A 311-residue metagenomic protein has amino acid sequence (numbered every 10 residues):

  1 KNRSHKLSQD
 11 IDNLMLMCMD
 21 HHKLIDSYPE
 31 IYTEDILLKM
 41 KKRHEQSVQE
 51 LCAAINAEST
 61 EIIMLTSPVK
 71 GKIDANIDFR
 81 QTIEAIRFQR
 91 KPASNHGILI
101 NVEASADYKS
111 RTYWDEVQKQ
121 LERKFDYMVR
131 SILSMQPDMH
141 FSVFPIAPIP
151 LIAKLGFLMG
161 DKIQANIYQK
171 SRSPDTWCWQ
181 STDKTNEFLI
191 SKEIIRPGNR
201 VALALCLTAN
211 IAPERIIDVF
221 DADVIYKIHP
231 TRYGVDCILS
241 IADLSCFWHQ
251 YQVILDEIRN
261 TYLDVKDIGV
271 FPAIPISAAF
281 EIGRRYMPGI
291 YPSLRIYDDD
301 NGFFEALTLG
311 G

Functional and structural regions predicted by a protein language model:
K1-M15, I25-M40: Histidine-centered nuclease catalytic patch
M17-H21: Short cysteine clusters
Y28-A106, M139, P150-A202, D300-G311: Defense-system signaling and execution modules centered on TIR/cGAS-STING-like, death/scaffold domains and their
R123-L133, D243-D264, A278: A short, acidic, amphipathic alpha-helical segment used as a generic capping/interface helix at domain edges
S142-A153, C206-I211, G269-F280: Gly/Ser/Thr-rich loops at beta-strand to alpha-helix junctions that form or flank small-molecule/cofactor-binding
I149-G160, P213-D218, A278-P288, A306-T308: A short acidic (Asp/Glu
D183-I254: Redox- and metal-dependent alpha/beta enzyme cores, enriched for Fe-S-associated oxidoreductases and cofactor-handling
E257-G311: C-terminal functional regions that serve as terminal interaction/effector modules
